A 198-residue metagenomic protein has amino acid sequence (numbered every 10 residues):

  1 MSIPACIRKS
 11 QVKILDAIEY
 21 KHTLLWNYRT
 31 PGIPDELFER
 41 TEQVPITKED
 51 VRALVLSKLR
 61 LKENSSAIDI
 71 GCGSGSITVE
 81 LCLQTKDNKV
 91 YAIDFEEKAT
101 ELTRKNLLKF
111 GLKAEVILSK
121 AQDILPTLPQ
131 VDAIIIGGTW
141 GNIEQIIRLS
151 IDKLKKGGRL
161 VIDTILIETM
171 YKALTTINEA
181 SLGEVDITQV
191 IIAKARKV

Functional and structural regions predicted by a protein language model:
S2-E63, I68, L102-K109: Class I SAM-dependent transferase core
G71: Conserved S-adenosyl-L-methionine
S74-K86: Conserved SAM-binding loop of SAM-dependent methyltransferases across substrates and taxa, primarily the Class I
D87-Y91: Short beta-strand element of Class I
I93-V131: S-adenosyl-L-methionine
D94-A99, G138, N142, I165: Short beta->alpha hinge that forms the Motif I/post-I loop of the SAM-binding pocket
Q130-G138: Short SAM/SAH-binding signature in class I
L149-V198: C-terminal substrate-binding/active-site "lid" region of AdoMet-derived donor-dependent transferases
